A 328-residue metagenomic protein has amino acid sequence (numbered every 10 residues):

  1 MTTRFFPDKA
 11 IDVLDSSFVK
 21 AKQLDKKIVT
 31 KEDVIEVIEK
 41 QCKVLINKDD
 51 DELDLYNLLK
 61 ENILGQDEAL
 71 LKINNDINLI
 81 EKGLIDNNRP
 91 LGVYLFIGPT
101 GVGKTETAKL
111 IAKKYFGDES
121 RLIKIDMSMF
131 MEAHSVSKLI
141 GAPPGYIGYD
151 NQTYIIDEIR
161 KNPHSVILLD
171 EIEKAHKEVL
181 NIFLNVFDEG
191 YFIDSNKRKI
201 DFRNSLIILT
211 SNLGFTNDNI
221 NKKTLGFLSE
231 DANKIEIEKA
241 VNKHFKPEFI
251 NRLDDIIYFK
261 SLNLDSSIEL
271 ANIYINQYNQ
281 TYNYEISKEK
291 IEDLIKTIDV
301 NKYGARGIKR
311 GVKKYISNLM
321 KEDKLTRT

Functional and structural regions predicted by a protein language model:
M1-T328: AAA+ P-loop NTPase nucleotide-binding core of proteostasis motors
